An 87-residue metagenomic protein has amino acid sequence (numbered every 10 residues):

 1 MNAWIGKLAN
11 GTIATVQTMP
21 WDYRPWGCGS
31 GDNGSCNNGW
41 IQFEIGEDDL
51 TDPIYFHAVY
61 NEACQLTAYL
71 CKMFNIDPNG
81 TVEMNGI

Functional and structural regions predicted by a protein language model:
M1-N79: Active-site-adjacent loop/helix surface patches within enzyme catalytic domains that shape the substrate-binding cleft
T81-I87: Surface-exposed intrinsically disordered loops and tails
